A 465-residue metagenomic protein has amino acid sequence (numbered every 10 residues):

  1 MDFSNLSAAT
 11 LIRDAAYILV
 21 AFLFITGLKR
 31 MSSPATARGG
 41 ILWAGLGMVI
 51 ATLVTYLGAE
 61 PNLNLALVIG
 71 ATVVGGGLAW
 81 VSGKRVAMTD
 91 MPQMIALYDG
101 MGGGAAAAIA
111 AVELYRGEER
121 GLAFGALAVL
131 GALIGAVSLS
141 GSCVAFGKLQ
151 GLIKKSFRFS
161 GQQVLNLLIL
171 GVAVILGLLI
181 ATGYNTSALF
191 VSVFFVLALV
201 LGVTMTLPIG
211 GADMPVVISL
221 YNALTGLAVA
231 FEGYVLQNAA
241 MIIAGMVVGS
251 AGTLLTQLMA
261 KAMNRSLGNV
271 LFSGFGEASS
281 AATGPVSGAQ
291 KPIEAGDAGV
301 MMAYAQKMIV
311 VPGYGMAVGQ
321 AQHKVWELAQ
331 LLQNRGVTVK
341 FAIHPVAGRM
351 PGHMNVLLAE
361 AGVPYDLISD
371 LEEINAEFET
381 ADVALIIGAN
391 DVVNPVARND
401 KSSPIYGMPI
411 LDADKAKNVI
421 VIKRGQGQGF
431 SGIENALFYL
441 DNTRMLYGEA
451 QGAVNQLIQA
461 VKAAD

Functional and structural regions predicted by a protein language model:
S7-A21, G58-G76, F124-L139, Y184-L197: Structural signature of hydrophobic alpha-helical transmembrane segments
A21, W43-T55, L67-G75, A79 (+10 more regions): Alpha-helical transmembrane segments in multi-pass membrane proteins
F22-T36, G76-I95, S142-S156, L201-M214 (+1 more regions): C-terminal ends of transmembrane helices
R38-G47, V68-I69, D90-G102, S156-L168 (+1 more regions): Cytoplasmic-side transmembrane-helix entry/capping segments in multi-pass membrane proteins
T55-I69, V81-P92, A107-L122, V144 (+1 more regions): Transmembrane alpha-helix boundary signature
V112-R120, I180-L189, G211, V216 (+1 more regions): Transmembrane helix-loop junctions at the membrane interface of multipass transporters and ion channels
V247-A305: Membrane-interfacial segments at transmembrane helix termini in multi-pass membrane proteins
V286-A464: Structured cytosolic domains appended to multi-pass membrane proteins
